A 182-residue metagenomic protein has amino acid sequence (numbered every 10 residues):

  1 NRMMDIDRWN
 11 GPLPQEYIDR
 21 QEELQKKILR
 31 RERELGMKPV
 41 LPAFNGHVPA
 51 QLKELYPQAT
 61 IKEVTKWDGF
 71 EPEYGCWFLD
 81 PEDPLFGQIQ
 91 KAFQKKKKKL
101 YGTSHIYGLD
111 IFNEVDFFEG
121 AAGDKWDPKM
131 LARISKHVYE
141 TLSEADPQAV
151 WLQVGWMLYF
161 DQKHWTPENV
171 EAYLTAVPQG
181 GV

Functional and structural regions predicted by a protein language model:
N1-V182: Aromatic-lined carbohydrate-binding surfaces of glycoside hydrolases
